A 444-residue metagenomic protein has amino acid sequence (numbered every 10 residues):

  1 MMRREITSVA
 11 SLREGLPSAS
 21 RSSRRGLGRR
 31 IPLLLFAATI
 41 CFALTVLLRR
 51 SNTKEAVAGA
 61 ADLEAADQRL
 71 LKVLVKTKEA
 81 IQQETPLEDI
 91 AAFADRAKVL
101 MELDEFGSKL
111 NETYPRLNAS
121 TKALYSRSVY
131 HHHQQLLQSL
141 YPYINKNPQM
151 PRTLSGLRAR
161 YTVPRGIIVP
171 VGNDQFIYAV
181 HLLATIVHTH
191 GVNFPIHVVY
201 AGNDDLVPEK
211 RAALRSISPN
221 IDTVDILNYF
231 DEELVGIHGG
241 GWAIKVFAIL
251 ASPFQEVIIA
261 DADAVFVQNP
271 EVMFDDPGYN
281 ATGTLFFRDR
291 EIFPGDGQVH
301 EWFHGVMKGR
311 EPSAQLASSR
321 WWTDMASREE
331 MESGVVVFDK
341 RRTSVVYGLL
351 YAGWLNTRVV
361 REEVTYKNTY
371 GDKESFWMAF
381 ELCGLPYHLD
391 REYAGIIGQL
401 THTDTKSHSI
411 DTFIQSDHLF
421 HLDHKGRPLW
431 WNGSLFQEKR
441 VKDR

Functional and structural regions predicted by a protein language model:
M2-G15: Fungal N-terminal intrinsically disordered, low-complexity regulatory regions
L12, L16-P17, R21-R444: Glycosyltransferase catalytic domains, chiefly GT-A lineage
